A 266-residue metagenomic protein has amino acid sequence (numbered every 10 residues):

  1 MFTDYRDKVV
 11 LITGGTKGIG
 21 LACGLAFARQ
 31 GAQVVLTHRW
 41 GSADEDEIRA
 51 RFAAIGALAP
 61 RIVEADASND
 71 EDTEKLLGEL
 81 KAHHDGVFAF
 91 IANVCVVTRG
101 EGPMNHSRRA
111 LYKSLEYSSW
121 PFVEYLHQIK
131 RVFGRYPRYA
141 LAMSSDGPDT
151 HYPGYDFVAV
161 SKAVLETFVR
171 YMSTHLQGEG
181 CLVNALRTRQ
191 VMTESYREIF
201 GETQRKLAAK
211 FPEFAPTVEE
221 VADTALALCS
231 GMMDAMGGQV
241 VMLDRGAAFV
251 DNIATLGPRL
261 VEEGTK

Functional and structural regions predicted by a protein language model:
T16-G18: Conserved glycine-rich cofactor-binding loop
F27, E166, L176-T193, M233-L243: Conserved Rossmann-fold SDR core element
Q30-E47: Conserved glycine-rich Rossmann-like NAD(P)H-binding loop of the short-chain dehydrogenase/reductase
E74, C95-L115, R131, G154-F157 (+1 more regions): Conserved mid-core segment of classical short-chain dehydrogenase/reductases
G78, A82, E116-R138, S173-T174 (+1 more regions): Amphipathic alpha-helical dimer-interface segment in Rossmann-like NAD(P)H-dependent oxidoreductases
F88, M104-E124, L141, L165: Catalytic Tyr-X3-Lys loop
V96, S114, V132-G178, Q190-V191 (+1 more regions): Catalytic loop of short-chain dehydrogenase/reductase
A185, G201-F249, L256: C-terminal helical subdomain
